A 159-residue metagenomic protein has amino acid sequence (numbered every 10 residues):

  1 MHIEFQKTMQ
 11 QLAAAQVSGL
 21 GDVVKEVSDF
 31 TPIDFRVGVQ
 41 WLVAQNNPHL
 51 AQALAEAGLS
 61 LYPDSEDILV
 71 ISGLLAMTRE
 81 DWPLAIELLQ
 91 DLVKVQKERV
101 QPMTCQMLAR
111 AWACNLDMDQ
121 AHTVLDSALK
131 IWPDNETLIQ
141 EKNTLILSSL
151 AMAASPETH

Functional and structural regions predicted by a protein language model:
S28-A53: Alpha-helical segment of the N-proximal tetratricopeptide repeat
I33, D67, Q101-M103, T137: Start-of-helix register in tetratricopeptide repeats
P63, K97-R99, P133: Short coil turns that delineate tetratricopeptide repeat
